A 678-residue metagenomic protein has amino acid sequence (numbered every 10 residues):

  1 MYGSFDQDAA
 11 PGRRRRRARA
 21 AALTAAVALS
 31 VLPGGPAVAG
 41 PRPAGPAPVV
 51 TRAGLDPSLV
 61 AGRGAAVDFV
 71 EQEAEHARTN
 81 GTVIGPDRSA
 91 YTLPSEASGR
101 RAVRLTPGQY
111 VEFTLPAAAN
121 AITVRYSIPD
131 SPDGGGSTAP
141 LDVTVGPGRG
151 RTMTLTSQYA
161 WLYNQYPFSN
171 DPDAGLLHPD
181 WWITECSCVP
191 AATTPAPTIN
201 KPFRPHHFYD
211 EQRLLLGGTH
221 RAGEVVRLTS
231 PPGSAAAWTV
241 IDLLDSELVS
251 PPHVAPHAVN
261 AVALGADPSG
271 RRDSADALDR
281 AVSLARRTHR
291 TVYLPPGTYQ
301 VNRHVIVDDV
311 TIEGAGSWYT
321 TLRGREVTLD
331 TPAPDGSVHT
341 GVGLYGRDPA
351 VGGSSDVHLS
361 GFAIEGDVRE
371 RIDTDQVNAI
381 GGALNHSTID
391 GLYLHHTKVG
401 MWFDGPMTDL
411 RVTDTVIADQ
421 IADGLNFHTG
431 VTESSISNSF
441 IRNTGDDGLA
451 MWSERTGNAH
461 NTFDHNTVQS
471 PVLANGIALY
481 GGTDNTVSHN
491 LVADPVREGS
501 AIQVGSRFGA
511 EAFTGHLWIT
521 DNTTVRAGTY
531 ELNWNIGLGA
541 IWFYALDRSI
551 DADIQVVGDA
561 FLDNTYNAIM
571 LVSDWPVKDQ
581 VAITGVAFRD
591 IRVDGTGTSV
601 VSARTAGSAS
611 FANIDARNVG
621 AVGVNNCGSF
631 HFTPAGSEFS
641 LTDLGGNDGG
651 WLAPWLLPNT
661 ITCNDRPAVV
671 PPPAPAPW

Functional and structural regions predicted by a protein language model:
M1-A44: Secretory targeting and sorting signals
G45-P256: Extracytoplasmic
A261-Y293: Acidic Gly/Asp/Thr-rich repetitive segments characteristic of extracellular carbohydrate-active and adhesion proteins
D279, S283-L284, Y299-E313, T321-S360 (+4 more regions): Extracellular beta-strand-rich solenoid/capping regions of secreted or surface-exposed proteins that bind or remodel
S283, Y293, Q300, I306 (+26 more regions): Extracellular beta-strand solenoid repeats
R290, V301-H304, S317, T321-V327 (+12 more regions): Short glycine/acidic-rich loop motifs that flank beta-strands on beta-rich extracellular proteins
W318, S355-G366, N385-K398, M407-A422 (+9 more regions): Right-handed parallel beta-helix
A603-R666: Leucine-rich solenoid repeat scaffolds
